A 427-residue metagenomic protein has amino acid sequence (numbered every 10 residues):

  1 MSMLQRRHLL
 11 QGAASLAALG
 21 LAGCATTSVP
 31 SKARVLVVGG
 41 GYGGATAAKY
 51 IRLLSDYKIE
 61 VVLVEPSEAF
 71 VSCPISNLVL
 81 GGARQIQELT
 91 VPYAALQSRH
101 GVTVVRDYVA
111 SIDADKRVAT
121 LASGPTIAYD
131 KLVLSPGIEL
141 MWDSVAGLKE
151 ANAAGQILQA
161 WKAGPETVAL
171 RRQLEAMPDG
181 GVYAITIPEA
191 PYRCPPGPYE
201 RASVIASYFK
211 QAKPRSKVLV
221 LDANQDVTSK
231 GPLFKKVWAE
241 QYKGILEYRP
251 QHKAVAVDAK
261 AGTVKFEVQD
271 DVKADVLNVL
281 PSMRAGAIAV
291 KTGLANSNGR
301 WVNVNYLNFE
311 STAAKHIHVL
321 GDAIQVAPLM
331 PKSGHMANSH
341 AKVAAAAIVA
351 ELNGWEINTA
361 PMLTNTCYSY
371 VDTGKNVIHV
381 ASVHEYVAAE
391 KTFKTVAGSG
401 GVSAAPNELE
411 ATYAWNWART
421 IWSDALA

Functional and structural regions predicted by a protein language model:
S2-T26: N-terminal export signals
T27-T103, E189-K230: Beta1-alpha1 glycine-rich phosphate/pyrophosphate-binding loop at the start of Rossmann-like nucleotide-binding domains
R99-I112, K116-A119, I127, S207-R300: A Rossmann-like FAD-binding core segment of flavoenzymes
P136-Q211: Glycine-rich dinucleotide-binding loop and its adjacent helix/turn
E150-M177, V272-V276, L280-A337: FAD-site-proximal beta/loop scaffold in flavoenzymes
I324-W355, T359: A conserved FAD-binding loop/helix module that cradles the flavin
V349-V387: Active-site-proximal substrate-binding core of FAD-dependent oxidoreductases
H379-A427: C-terminal auxiliary extensions adjacent to catalytic cores
